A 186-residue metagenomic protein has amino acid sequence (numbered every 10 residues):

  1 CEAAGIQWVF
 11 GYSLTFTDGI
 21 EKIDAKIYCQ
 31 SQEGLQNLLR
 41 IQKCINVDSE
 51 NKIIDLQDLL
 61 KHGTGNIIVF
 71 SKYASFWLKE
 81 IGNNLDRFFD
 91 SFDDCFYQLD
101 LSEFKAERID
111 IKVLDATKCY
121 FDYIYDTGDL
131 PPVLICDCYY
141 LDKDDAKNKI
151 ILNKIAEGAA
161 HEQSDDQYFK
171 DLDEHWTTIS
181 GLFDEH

Functional and structural regions predicted by a protein language model:
C1-H186: Phosphodiester-processing cores and adjacent nucleic acid-binding clamps
